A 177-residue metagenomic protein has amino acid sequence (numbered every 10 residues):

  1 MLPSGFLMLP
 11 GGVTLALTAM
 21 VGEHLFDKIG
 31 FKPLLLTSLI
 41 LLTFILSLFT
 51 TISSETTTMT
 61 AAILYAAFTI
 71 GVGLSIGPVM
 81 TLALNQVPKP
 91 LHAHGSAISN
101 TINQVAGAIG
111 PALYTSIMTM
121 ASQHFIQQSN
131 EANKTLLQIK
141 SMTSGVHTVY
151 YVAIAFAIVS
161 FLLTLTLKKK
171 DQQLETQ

Functional and structural regions predicted by a protein language model:
M1-H124, S144-L167: 12-transmembrane solute porter fold
H124-Q127, Q172-Q173: Short, polar/charged, Gly/Pro-enriched helix-capping and turn/loop motifs at alpha-helix termini and inter-helix linkers
S129-G145: Short, membrane-exposed interhelical loops at transmembrane-helix boundaries
K134-L137, L167-Q177: Intrinsic disorder in cytosolic terminal tails and internal cytosolic loops of multi-pass membrane transporters
